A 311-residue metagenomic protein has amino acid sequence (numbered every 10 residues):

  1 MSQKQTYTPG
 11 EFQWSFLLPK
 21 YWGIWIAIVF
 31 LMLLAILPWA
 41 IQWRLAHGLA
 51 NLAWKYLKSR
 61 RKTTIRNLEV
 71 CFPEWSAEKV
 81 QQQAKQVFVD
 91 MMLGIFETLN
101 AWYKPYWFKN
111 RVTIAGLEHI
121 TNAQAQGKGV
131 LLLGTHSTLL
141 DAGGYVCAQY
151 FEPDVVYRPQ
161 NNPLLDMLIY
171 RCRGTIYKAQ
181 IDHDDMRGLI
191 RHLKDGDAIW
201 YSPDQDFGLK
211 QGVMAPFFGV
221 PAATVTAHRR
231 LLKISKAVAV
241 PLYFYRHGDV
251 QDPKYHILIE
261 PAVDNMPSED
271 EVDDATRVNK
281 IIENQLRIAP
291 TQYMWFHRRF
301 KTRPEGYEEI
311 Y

Functional and structural regions predicted by a protein language model:
S2-K4, P9-E11, H47, Q82-K85 (+3 more regions): Non-catalytic C-terminal accessory region of glycerolipid acyltransferases and related lyso-lipid remodeling enzymes
S2-L131, M167-L168, C172, Y177: Membrane-anchoring hydrophobic helices of lipid-metabolizing enzymes
V29, T63, E118, A142 (+4 more regions): Short Gly/charged-rich anion-binding patches and loops
Y56, R111-V112, T135, N161 (+3 more regions): Residues that cap or flank secondary-structure elements
K62, P159-P163, P221-V225: Active-site metal-coordination segments of metallo-dependent hydrolases
Q126-D184, D195, L209-G212: Catalytic core of membrane glycerolipid acyltransferases/transacylases, capturing the structured, soluble-facing
